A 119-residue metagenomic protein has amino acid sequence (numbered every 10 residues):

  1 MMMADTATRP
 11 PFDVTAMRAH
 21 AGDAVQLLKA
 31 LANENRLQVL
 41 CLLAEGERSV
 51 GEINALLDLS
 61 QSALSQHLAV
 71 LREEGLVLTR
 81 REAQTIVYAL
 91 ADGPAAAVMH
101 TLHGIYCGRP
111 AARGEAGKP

Functional and structural regions predicted by a protein language model:
M1-D23, D92-P119: Amphipathic alpha-helical dimerization/coiled-coil segments that flank or bridge DNA-binding/regulatory modules
T15-S62, E82, I86-P94: N-terminal helix-turn-helix DNA-binding core of bacterial DNA-binding proteins
A30, E73, G104-C107: Regular, well-ordered alpha-helical segments
A55, Q66, R72-E73: Alpha-helical residues within the helix-turn-helix
